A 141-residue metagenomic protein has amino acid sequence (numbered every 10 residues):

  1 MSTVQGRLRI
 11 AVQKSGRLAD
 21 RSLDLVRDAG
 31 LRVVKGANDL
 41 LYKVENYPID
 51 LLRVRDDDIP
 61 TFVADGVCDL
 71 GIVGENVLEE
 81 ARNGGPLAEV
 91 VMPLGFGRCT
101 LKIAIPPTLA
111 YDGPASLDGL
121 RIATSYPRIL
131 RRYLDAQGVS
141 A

Functional and structural regions predicted by a protein language model:
M1-A141: Domain-level signature for soluble enzymes in the chorismate/prephenate branch of the shikimate pathway
